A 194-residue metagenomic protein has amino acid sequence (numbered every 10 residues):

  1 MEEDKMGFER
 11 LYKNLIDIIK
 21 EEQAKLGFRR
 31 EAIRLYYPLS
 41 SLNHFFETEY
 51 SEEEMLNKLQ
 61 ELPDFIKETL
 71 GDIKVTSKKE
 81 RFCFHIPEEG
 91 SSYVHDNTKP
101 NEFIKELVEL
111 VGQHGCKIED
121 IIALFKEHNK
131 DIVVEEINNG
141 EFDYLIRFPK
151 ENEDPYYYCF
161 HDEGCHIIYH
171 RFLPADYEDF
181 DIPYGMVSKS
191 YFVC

Functional and structural regions predicted by a protein language model:
E2-D4, F65-K99, G140: Charged low-complexity interaction tracts in eukaryotic proteins
E2-L35: Positively charged, polyanion-binding regions of nucleic-acid-associated proteins
I33, N43-D72: Charge-enriched amphipathic alpha-helical scaffolds
L35-F46, D143-F148: Amphipathic alpha-helical segments that form the core helices of the histone-fold
F103-N138: Negatively charged, low-complexity tracts enriched in Asp/Glu with abundant Ser/Thr
K126-Y158: A cross-family detector of function-defining hotspots
N152-V193: Intrinsically disordered, low-complexity regulatory segments enriched in Ser/Thr/Pro and charged residues
